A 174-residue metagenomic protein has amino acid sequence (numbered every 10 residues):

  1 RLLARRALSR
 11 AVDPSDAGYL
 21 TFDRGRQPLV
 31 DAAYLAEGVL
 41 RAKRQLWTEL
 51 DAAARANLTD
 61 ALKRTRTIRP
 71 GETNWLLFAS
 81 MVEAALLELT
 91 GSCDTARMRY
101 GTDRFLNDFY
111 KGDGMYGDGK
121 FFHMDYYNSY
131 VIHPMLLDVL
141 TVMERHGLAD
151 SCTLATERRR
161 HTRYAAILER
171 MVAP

Functional and structural regions predicted by a protein language model:
L2-H161, I167-P174: Aromatic-lined, polymer-binding surfaces characteristic of secreted/periplasmic polysaccharide-degrading enzymes
